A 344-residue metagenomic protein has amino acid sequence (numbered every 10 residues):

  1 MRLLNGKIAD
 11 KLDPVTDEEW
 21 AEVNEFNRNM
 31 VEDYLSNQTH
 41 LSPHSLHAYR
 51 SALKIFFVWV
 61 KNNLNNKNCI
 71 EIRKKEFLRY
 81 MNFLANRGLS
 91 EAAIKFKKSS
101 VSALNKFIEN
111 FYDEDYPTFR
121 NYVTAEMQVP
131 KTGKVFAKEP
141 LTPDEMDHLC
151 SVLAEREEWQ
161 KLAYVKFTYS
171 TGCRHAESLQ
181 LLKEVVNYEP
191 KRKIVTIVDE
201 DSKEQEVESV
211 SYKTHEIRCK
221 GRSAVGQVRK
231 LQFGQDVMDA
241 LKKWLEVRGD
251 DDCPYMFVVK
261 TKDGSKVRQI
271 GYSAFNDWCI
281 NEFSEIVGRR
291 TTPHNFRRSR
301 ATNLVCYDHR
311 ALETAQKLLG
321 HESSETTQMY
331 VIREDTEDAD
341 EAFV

Functional and structural regions predicted by a protein language model:
N29-F136: N-terminal core-binding DNA-recognition domain of tyrosine recombinases/integrases
P130-H148, E204-S209, S223-Q235, D250-P254: DNA breakage-rejoining catalytic core of tyrosine-based enzymes
P143-H175: Basic, Lys/Arg- and aromatic-enriched nucleic-acid-binding interface segment
Q180-D239: Conserved tyrosine-mediated DNA breakage-rejoining catalytic core shared by Y-recombinases
Q180-P190, Q316-E322, Y330-R333: A short, basic/aromatic helix-end/turn motif that makes direct DNA contacts
K203, L319-V344: Catalytic-site neighborhood detector that most strongly recognizes the C-terminal catalytic loop/helix of tyrosine
G234-G288: Active-site/catalytic core of tyrosine-dependent DNA strand-transfer enzymes
D251-D252, N276-K317, I332: Short, basic (Lys/Arg/His-rich) helix/loop patches that form interaction surfaces in the mid-to-C-terminal regions
